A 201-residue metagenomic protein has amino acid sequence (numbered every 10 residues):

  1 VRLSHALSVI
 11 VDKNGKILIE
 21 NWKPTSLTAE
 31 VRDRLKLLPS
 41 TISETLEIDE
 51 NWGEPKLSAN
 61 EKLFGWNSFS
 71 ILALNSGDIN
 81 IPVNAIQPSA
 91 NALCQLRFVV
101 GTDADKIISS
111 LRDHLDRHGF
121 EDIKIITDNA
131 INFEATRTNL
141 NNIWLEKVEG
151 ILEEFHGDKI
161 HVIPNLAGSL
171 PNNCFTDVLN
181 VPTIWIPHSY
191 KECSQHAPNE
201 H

Functional and structural regions predicted by a protein language model:
V1-L74, T102-D122: Acidic-enriched catalytic cores of C-N bond-cleaving enzymes acting on peptides and small amides
L3, L74, P82, I86-A90 (+1 more regions): Zn-dependent metallopeptidase/amidohydrolase metal-coordination segment
A29-L37, A135-W144, N172-V178: Short glycine/threonine-rich loop-to-helix capping motif typified by GTGT followed within a few residues by an Asp-Pro
I81-S110: C-terminal catalytic subdomain
P88-L93, I123-A130, E192: Short acidic (Asp/Glu) and glycine-rich catalytic loops that position anionic groups and cofactors
C94, V148, F175: Hydrophobic, well-ordered secondary-structure elements that form the walls of internal hydrophobic environments
Q95-V99, I125-N141, N165-A167, P171: A short beta-alpha structural unit
